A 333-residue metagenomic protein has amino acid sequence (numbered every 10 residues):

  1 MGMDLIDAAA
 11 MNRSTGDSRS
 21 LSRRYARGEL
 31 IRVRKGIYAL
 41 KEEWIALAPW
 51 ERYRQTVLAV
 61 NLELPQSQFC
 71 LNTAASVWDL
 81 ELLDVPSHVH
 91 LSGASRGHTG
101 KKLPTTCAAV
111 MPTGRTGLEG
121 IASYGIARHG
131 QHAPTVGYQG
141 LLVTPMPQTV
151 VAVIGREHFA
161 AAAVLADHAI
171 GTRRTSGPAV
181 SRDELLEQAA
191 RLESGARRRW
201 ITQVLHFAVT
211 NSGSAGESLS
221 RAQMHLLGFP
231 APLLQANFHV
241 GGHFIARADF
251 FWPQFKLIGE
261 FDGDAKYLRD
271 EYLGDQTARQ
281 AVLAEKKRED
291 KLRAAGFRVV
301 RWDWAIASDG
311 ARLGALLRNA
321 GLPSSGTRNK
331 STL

Functional and structural regions predicted by a protein language model:
M1-A196, S324-L333: Short gly/ser-rich loop at a beta-strand->alpha-helix junction or flexible surface loop bordering the NTP-binding
D7-A8, N12-G16, R173-L333: Surface segments flanking catalytic/ligand-binding clefts of nucleic-acid enzymes
